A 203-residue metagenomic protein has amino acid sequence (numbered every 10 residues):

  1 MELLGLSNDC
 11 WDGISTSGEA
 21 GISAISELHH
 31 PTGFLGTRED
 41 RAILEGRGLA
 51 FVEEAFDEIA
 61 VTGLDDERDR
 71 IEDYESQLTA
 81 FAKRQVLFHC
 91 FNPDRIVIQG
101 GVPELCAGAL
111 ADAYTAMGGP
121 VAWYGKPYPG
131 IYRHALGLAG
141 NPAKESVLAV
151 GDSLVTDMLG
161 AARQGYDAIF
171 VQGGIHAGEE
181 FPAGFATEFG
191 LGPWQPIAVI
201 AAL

Functional and structural regions predicted by a protein language model:
M1-S15, E19-L203: Asp-based, Mg2+/Mn2+-dependent phosphohydrolase catalytic module
